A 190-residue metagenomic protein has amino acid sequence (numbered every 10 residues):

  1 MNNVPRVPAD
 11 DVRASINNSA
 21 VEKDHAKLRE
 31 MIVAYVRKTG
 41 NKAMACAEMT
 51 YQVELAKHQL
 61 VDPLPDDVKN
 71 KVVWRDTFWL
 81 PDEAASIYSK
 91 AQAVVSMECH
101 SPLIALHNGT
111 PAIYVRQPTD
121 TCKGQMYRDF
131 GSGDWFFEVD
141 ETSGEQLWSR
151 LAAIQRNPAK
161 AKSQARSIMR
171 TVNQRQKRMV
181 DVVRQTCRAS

Functional and structural regions predicted by a protein language model:
M1-S190: Active-site anion-handling motifs in enzyme catalytic cores
